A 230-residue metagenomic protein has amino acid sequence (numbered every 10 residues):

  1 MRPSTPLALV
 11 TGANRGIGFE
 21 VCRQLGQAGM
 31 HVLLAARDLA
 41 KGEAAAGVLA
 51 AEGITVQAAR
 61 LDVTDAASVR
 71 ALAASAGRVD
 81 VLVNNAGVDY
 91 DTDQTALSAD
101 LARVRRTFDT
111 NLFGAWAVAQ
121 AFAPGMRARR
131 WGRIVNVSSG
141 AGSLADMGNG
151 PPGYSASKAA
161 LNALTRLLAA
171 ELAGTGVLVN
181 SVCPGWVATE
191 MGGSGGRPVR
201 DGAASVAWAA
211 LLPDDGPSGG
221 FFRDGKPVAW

Functional and structural regions predicted by a protein language model:
R2-L33: Canonical Rossmann dinucleotide-binding motif of NAD(H)/NADP(H)-dependent dehydrogenases/reductases, specifically
T5-P6, R78-V79, M126-S139, N149 (+1 more regions): Active-site loop of short-chain dehydrogenase/reductase
M30-E43: Conserved glycine-rich Rossmann-like NAD(P)H-binding loop of the short-chain dehydrogenase/reductase
L39, A59-A71, L101: The beta1-alpha1 cofactor-binding region of Rossmann-like NAD(H)/NADP(H)-dependent oxidoreductases
V83, V118-F122, L164-T165, A209: Hydrophobic positions on the long internal alpha-helix of Rossmann-like NAD(P)-dependent oxidoreductase domains
V88, T92-F108, R133-A173: Catalytic loop of short-chain dehydrogenase/reductase
G174-V177, S181-P184, T189, G193-W230: C-terminal helical subdomain
